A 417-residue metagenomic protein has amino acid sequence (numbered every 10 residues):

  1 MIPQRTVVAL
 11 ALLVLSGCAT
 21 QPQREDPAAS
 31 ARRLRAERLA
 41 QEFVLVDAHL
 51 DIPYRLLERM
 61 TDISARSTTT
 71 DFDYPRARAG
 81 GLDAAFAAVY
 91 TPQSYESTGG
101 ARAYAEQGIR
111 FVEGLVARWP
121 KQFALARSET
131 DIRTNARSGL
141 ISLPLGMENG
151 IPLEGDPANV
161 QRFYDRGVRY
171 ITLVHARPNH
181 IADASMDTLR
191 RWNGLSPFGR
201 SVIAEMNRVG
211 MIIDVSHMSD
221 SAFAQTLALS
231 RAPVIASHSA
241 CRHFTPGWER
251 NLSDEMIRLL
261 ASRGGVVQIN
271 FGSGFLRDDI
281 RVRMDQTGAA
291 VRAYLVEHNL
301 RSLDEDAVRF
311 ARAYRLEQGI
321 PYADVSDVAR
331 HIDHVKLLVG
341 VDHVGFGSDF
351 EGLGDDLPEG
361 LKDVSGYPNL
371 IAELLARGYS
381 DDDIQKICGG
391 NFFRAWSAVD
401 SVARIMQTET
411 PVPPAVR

Functional and structural regions predicted by a protein language model:
M1-P3: N-terminal secretory signal peptides that target proteins for export/translocation
V7-G17: Bacterial N-terminal signal peptides
C18-N193, R242, P246-R417: N-terminal hydrophobic targeting/anchoring segments and the immediately downstream early-domain regions of hydrolases
D156-V160, A222-A232: Distinct, well-ordered alpha-helical segments
R191-F198, D214-S219, L252: Short, contiguous, pocket-lining structural segments that sit at or immediately flank catalytic/ligand-binding sites
R191-N207, T226-A236, L370: Alpha-helix-loop-beta-strand connector modules within alpha/beta enzyme cores
A204-Q225, M256-S262, H334: Substrate-binding cleft of carbohydrate-active enzyme catalytic domains
